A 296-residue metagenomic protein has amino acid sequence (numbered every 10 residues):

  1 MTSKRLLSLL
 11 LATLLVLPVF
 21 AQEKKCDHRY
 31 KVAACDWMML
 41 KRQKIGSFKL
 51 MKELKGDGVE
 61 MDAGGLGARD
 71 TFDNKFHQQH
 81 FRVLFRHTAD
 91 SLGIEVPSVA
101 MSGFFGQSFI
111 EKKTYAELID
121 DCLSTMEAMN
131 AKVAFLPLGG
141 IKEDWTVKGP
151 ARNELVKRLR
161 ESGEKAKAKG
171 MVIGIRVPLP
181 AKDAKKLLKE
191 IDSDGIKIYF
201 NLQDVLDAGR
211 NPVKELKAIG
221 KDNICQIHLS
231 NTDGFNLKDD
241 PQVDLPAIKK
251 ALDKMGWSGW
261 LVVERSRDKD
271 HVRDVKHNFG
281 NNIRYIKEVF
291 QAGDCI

Functional and structural regions predicted by a protein language model:
M1-S8: Bacterial N-terminal signal peptides that target proteins for export
S8-P18: Bacterial N-terminal signal peptides
Q22-A33, L40-D57, A184-I196, F200 (+1 more regions): Histidine-acidic metal/acid-base catalytic patches
Q22-E23, D90-E95, F105-I198, D207 (+1 more regions): Active-site acidic/histidine proton-transfer and metal-coordination neighborhood in alpha/beta enzyme cores
M38, A63-G65, S102-F105, L138-K142 (+4 more regions): Active-site-proximal loop/turn and secondary-structure-junction residues that shape catalytic pockets, frequently
E60, S98-A100, F135, G174 (+2 more regions): Conserved beta-strand positions in the central sheet of alpha/beta enzyme cores
D62-R86, L138-T146: Glycine-rich, proline-tolerant flexible connector loops at the mouths of alpha/beta enzymes
K75-R82, K113-D120, K148-L159, N211-K217 (+2 more regions): Charged helix-capping and loop-helix junction motifs
